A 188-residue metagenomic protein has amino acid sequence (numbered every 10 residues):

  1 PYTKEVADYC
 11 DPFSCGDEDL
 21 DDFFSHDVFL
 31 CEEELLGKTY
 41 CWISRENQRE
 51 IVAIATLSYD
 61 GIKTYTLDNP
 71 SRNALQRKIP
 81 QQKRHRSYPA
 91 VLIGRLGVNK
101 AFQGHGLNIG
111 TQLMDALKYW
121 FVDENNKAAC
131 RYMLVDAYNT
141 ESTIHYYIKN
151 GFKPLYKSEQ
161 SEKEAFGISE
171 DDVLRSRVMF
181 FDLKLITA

Functional and structural regions predicted by a protein language model:
P1-H105, T111-Q112, A116-L134, I144-A188: Non-catalytic substrate-recognition and accessory regions of acyl/acetyltransferase enzymes
A137: His/Cys-centered metal/cofactor-coordination and adjacent catalytic loops
T140: Negatively charged, flexible loop motifs adjacent to catalytic sites in prokaryotic signal transduction proteins
